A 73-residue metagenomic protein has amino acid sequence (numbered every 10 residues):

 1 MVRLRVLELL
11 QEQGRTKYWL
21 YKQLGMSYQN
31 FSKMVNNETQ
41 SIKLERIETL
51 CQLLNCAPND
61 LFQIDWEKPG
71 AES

Functional and structural regions predicted by a protein language model:
M1-T16: A short, Lys/Arg-rich alpha-helix, primarily the initiator
L10, Y21, C51: The alpha-helix within a helix-turn-helix
W19, N30, D60: Residues in the helix-turn-helix
S27-Q40: Recognition helix of helix-turn-helix/homeodomain-like DNA-binding domains that insert into the DNA major groove
K33, F62-S73: Short, charged recognition helix plus adjacent turn of helix-turn-helix-like nucleic-acid-binding domains
V35, I42, R46, D65: DNA major-groove recognition helix of helix-turn-helix
E45-D60: DNA major-groove recognition helix of helix-turn-helix/homeodomain DNA-binding modules
